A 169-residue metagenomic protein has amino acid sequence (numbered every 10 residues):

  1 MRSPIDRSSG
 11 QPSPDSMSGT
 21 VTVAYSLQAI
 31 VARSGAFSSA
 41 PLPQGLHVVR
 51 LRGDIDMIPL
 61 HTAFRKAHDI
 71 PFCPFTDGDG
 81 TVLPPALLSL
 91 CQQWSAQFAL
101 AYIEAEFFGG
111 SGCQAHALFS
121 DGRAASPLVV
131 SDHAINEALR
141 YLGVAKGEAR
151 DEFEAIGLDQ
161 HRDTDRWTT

Functional and structural regions predicted by a protein language model:
R2-R52, T169: Short, extreme N-terminal segment that most often corresponds to the first beta-strand
G10, G53-I55, L60-T169: Charged interaction segments
